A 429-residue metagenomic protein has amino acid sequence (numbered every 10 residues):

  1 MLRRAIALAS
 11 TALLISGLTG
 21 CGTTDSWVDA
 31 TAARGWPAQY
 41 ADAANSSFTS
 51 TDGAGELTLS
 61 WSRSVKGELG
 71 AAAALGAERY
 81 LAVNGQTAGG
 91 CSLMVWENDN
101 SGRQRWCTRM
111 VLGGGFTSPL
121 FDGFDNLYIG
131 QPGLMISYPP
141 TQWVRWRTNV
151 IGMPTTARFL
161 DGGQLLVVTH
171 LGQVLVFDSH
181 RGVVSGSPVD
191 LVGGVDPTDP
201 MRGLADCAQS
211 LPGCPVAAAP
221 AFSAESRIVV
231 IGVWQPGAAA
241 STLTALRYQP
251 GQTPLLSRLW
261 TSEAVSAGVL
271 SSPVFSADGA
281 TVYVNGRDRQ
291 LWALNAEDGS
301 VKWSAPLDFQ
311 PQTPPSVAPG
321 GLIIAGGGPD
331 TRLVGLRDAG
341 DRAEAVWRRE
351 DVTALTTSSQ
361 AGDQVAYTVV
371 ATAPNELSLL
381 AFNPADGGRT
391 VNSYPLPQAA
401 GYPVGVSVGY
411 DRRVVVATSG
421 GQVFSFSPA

Functional and structural regions predicted by a protein language model:
M1-T11: N-terminal export and membrane-targeting signals
G17-G20: C-terminal motif of bacterial Sec signal peptides marking the signal peptidase cleavage site
T23-A33, P37-G70, A74-A429: Extracytoplasmic/lumenal domain signature
